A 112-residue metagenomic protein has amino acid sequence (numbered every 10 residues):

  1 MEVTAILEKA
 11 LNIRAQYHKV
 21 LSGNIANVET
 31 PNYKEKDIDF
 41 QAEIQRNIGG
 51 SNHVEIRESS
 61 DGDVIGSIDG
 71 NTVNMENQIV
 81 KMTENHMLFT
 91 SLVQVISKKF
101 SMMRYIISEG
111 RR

Functional and structural regions predicted by a protein language model:
M1-R112: Amphipathic alpha-helical polymerization modules
